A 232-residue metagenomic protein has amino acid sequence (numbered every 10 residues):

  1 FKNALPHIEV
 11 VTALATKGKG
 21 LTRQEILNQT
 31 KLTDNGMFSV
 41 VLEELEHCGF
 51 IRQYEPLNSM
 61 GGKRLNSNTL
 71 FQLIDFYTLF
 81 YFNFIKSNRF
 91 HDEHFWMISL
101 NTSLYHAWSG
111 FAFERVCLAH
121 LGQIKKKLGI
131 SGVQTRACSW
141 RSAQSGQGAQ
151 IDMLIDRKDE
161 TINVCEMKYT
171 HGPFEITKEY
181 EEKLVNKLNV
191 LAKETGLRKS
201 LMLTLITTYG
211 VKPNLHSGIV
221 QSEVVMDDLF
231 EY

Functional and structural regions predicted by a protein language model:
F1-F82: Interdomain hinge/linker elements that couple catalytic modules in large macromolecular machines
G62-Y232: A cross-kingdom feature that marks ATP-driven nucleic-acid transaction machinery
